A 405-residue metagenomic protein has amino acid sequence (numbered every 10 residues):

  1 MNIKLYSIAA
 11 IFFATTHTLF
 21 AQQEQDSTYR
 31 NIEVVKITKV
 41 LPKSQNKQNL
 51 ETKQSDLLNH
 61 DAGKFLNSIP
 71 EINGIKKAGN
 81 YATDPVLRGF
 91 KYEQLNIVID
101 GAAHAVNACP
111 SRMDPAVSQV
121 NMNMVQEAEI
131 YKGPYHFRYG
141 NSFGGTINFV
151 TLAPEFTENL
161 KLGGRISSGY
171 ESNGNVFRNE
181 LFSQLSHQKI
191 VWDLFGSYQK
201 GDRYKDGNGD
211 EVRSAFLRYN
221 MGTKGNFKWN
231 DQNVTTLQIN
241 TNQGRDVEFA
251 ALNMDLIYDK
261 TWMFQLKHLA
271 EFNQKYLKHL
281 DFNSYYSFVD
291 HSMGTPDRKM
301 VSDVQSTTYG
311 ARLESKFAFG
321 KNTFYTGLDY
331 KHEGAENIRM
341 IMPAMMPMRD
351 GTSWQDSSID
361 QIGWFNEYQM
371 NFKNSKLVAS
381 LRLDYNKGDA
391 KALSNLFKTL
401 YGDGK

Functional and structural regions predicted by a protein language model:
Y29-F65, D84, I147: N-terminal periplasmic "start-of-domain" segments of outer-membrane beta-barrel proteins
G63-A103: Extracytoplasmic beta-strand/coil segments of soluble accessory domains associated with Gram-negative outer-membrane
G74, H104-G133: Short acidic/polar hinge/loop motifs at secondary-structure boundaries that mediate gating or recognition
L95, L160-G164, F177-N179, Q188-W192 (+5 more regions): Outer-envelope beta-barrel architecture signal
Q119-R165: A beta-strand signature from Gram-negative outer-membrane beta-barrel systems, especially the internal plug domain
S168-G174, H187-K189, Y198-D202, T241-R245 (+5 more regions): Transmembrane beta-strands of outer-membrane beta-barrel pores
G201-D202, G207-N208, V212-R218, K228 (+3 more regions): Flexible loop and strand-edge segments within Gram-negative outer membrane beta-barrel domains
Y330-K405: Signature of Gram-negative outer-membrane beta-barrel scaffolds
